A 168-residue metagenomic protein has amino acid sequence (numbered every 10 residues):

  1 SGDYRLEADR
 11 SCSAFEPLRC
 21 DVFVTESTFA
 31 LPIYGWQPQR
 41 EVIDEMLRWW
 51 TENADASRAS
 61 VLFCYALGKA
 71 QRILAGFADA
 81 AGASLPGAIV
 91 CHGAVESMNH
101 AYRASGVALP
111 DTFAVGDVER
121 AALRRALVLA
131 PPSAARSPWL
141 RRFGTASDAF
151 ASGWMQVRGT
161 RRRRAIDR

Functional and structural regions predicted by a protein language model:
S1-G68, D79-G82: His/Asp/Glu-rich metal-coordinating catalytic cores of metallo-dependent phosphodiesterases/hydrolases acting on
G2, G87, T145-S147: Structural beta-strand/beta-sheet cores of well-ordered domains, especially the beta-sheet scaffolds that support
G2-Y4, S27-F29, L67, A94-V95 (+2 more regions): Active-site metal-binding loops of divalent metal-dependent hydrolases
A8-D9, A70-L74, R136-P138: Short, well-ordered alpha-helical microsegments
D9-S11, I33-G35, S97-G106, A121 (+1 more regions): Short, charged, surface-exposed secondary-structure boundary motifs
E16-L18, G76-S84, G106-V107, F143-A146 (+1 more regions): Short, solvent-exposed amphipathic alpha-helical segments in soluble enzyme and RNA/protein-processing domains
I43-S60, C64-R124, L129: Hard-cation-handling environments
G82, A114-R168: C-terminal regulatory/interaction regions
